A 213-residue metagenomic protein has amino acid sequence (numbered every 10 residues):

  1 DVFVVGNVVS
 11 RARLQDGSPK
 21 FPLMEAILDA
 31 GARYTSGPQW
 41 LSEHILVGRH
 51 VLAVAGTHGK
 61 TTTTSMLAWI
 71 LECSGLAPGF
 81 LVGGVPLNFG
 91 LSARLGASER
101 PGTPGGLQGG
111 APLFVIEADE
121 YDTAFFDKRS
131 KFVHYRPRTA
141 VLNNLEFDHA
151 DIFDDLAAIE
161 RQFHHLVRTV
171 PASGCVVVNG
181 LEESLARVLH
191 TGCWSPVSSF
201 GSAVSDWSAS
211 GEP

Functional and structural regions predicted by a protein language model:
D1, S74, A93-G96, D206-P213: Short, intrinsically disordered, charge-balanced linker/junction segments flanking boundaries in proteins
V2-R13: Rossmann-like NAD(P)-binding element
N7, D16-G180, S184-S195: Phosphate-binding loop of NTP-binding sites
L142, A158, S199-A209: Phosphate/Mg2+-binding loops and adjacent switch elements in nucleotide/diphosphate-handling enzyme cores
